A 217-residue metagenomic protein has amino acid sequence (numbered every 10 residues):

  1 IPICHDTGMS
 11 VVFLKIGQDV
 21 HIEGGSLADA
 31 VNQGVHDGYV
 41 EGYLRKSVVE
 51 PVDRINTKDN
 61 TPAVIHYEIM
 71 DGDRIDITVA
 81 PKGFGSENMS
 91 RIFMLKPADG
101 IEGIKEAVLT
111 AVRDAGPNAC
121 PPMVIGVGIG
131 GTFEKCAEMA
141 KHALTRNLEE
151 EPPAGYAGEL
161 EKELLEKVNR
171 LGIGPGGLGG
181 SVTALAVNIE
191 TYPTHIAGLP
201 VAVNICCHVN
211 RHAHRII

Functional and structural regions predicted by a protein language model:
I1-V127, T132-I217: Non-transmembrane, aqueous-exposed alpha-helical and coiled segments at domain scale
